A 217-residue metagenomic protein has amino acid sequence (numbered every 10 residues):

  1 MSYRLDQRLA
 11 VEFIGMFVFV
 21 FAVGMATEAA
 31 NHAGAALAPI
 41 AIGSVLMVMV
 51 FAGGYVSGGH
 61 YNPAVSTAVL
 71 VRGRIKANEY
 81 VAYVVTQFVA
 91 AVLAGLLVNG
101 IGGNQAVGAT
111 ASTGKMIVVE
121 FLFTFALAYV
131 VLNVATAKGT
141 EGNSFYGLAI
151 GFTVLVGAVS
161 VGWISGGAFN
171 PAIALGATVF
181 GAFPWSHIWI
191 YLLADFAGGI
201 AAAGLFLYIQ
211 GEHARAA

Functional and structural regions predicted by a protein language model:
M1-A217: Membrane-interface helix-loop junctions and terminal tails of multi-pass membrane proteins
